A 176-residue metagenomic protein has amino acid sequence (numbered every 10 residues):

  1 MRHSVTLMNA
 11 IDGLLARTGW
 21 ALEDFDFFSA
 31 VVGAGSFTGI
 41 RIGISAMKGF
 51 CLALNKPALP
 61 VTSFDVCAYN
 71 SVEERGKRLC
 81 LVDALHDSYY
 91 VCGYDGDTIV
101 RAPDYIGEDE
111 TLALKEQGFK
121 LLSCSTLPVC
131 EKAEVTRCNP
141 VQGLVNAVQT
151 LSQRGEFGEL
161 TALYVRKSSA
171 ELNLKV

Functional and structural regions predicted by a protein language model:
M1-A30, L122-S123: N-terminal beta-alpha supersecondary unit
M1-N9, F37-R41, S45, N139: Residues at secondary-structure transition points
R2, L59-V176: Oxyanion-binding and handling regions
I11, A46-F50, A68, V148: Buried hydrophobic packing segments
I11-L15, A30, L54-L59, K77-L79 (+1 more regions): A generic structural signal for ordered secondary structure
L14-R17, A53, L151-S152, S168: Change "in soluble alpha/beta enzymes" to "in soluble alpha/beta proteins
F27-S63: DPxDG-like acidic metal-binding loop motif
